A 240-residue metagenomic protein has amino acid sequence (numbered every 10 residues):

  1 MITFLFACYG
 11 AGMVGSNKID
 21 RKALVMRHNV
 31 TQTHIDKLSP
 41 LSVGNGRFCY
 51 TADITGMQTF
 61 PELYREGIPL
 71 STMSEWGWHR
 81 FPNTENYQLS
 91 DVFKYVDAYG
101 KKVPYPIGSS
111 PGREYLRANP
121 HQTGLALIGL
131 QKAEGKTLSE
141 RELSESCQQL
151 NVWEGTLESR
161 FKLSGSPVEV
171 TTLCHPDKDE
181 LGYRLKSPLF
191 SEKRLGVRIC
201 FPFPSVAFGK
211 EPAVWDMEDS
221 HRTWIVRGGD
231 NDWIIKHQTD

Functional and structural regions predicted by a protein language model:
M1-N17: Bacterial Sec-dependent N-terminal signal peptides
S16-D240: Beta-sandwich/jelly-roll carbohydrate-recognition scaffolds of carbohydrate-active enzymes
